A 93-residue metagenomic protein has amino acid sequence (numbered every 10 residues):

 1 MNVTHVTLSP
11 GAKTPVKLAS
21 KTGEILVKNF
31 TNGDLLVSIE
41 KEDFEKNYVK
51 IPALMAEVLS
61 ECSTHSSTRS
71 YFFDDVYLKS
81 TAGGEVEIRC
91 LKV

Functional and structural regions predicted by a protein language model:
V3-K21: Surface-exposed ligand/attachment interfaces on beta-rich extracellular proteins
T14-L18, P52-D74: Beta-sandwich interaction modules
P15-L26, F30, D34: N-terminal acidic leader/helix
G23, E85-E87, K92-V93: Terminal and domain-boundary regions
V27-T31, L78-A82, C90: Asparagine-centered strand-capping/turn motif at beta-strand->loop junctions
T31-V49, I88-L91: Short, surface-exposed beta-strand/strand-loop-strand elements in extracellular ectodomains
E40, C62-H65, A82: Serine/proline-rich low-complexity intrinsically disordered segments, especially terminal tails, linkers
